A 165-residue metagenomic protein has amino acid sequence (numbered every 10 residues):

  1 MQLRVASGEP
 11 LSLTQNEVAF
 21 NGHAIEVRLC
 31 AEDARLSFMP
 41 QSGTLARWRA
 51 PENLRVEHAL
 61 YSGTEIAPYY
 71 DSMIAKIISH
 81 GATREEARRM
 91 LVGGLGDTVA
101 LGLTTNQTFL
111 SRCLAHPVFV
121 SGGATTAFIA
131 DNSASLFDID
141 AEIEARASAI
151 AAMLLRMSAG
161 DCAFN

Functional and structural regions predicted by a protein language model:
L3-N165: Catalytic cores of soluble metabolic enzymes centered on carboxylation/carboxyl-transfer
